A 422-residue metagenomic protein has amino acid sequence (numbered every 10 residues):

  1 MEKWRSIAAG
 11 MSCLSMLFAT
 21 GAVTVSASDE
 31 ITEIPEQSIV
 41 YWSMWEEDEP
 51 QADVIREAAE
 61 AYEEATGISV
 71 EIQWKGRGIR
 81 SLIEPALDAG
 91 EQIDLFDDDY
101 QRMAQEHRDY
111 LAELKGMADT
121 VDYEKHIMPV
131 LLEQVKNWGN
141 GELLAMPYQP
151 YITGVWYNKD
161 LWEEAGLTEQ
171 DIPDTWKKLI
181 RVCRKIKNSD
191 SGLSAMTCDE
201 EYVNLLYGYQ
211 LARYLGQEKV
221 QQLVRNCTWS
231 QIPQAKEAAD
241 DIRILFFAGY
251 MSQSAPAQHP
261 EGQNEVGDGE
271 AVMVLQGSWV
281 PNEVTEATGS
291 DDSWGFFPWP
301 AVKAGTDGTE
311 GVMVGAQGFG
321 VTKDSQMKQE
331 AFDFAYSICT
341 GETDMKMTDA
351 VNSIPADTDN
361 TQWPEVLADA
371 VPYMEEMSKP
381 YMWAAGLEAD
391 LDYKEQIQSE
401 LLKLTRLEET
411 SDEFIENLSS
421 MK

Functional and structural regions predicted by a protein language model:
E30-E33, D99-G154, I180, G295-F297: Hinge/lid segment of periplasmic solute-binding proteins
Q37, E60-S69, D88, G141 (+3 more regions): Extracytoplasmic/periplasmic substrate-recognition and gating elements
A61-V130, E164-G166, E265, E270-M273 (+1 more regions): Extracytoplasmic "Venus flytrap"/periplasmic binding protein-like
E71, W138, P147, V351-T361 (+1 more regions): C-terminal capping/gating helix-and-loop segments adjacent to ligand/active sites or protein-protein/ligand interfaces
D94, V121-W162, S194, T306-G311 (+1 more regions): A structural signal for short loop-to-beta-strand junctions that line the ligand-binding cleft of periplasmic/secreted
E113-G116, W279-E283, W299-V302, Q317-L391: Mature extracytoplasmic/periplasmic domains
N140-Y148, T153, E163, K178-C227: Extracytoplasmic/periplasmic solute-binding protein
V182-K185, V224-A255: Glycine-centered hinge/linker elements that transmit conformational signals in sensory and ligand-binding systems
